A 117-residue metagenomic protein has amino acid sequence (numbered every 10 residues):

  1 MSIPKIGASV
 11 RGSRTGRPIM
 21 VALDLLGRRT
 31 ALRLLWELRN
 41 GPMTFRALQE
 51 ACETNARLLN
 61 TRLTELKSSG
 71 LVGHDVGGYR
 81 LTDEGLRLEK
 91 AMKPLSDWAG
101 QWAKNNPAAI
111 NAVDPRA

Functional and structural regions predicted by a protein language model:
S2-V10, R14-R17, K90-A117: Amphipathic alpha-helical dimerization/coiled-coil segments that flank or bridge DNA-binding/regulatory modules
G12-L58, S69-L71, R80-L86: N-terminal helix-turn-helix DNA-binding core of bacterial DNA-binding proteins
L63-T64: Short, hydrophobic-biased segments on the C-terminal half of alpha helices that form "recognition helices"
H74: Short beta-strand "wing" residues that participate in macromolecule-binding interfaces
